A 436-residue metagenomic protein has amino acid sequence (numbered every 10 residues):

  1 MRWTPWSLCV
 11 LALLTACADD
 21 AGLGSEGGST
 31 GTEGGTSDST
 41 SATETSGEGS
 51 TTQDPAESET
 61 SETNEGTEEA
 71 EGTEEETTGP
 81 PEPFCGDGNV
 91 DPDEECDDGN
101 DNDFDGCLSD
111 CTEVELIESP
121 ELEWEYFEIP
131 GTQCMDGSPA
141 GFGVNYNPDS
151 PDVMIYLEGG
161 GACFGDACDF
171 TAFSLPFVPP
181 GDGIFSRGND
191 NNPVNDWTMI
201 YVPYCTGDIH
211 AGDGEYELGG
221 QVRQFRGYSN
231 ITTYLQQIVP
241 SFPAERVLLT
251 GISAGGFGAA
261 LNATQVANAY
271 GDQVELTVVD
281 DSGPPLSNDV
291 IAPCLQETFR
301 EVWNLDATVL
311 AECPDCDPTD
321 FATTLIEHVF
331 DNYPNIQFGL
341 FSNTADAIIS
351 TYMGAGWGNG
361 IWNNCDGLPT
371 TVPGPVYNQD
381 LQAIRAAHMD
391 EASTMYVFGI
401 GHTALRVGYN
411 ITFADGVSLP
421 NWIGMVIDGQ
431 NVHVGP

Functional and structural regions predicted by a protein language model:
M1-T15: Sec-dependent bacterial lipoprotein signal peptides
W6, A56, P81-E82, E121 (+1 more regions): Generic low-complexity segments that are intrinsically disordered, proline-rich and/or Lys/Arg-biased
T15-C85, C111: Ser/Thr-rich, Pro/Gly/Ala-heavy low-complexity intrinsically disordered linkers and tails of secreted extracellular
L23, Q53-P55, N64, A70 (+5 more regions): Surface-exposed charge patches in extracellular/virion surface proteins
T40-E44, Q53-P55, P92-E94, D105 (+2 more regions): Residues at secondary-structure transition points
G79-E115: Cysteine-rich modules of extracellular adhesion/ECM and protease-associated proteins
E115-P436: C-terminal His-loop and adjacent cap/lid subdomain of alpha/beta-hydrolase
